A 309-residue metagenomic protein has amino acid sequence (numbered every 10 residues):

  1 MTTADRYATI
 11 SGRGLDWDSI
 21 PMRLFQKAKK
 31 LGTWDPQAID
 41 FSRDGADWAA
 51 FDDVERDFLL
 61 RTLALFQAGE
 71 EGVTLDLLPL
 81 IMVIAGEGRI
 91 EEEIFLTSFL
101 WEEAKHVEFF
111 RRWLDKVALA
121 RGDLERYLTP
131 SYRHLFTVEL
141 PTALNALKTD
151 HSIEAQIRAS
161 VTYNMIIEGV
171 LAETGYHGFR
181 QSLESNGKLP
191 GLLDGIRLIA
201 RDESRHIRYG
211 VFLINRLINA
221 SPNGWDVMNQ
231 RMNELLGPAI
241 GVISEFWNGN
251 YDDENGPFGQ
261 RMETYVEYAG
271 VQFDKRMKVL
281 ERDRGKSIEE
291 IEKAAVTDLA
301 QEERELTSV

Functional and structural regions predicted by a protein language model:
M1-R43, E92: Extreme N-terminal leader/anchor segments
T2-D16, N223-V309: Extended, helix-rich structural scaffolds rather than catalytic motifs
D35-I39, E55-I84, I157-S185, R208: Alpha-helical bundle segments that constitute or directly flank the non-heme di-iron/ferroxidase center
R43-L65, A85, Y127-I167, S185-P190 (+2 more regions): Acidic/His metal-coordination segments adjacent to aromatic residues that form catalytic metal sites in metalloenzymes
E55-Q67, E87-K105, A159-N164, K188-E203 (+1 more regions): Alpha-helical scaffold segments that form or flank carboxylate-/histidine-based iron centers
F66-T74, F99-L114, Y132-L140, N164-G175 (+2 more regions): Alpha-helical transition-metal enzyme core signature, strongest for iron centers
D76-N145: Long, hydrophobic, well-ordered secondary-structure blocks that form the structural core and pocket-lining surfaces
L80-E92, K116-G122, D150-R158, G178-L198 (+2 more regions): Inter-helical turn/loop segments and adjacent helix faces that build the functional surface of alpha-helical bundle
